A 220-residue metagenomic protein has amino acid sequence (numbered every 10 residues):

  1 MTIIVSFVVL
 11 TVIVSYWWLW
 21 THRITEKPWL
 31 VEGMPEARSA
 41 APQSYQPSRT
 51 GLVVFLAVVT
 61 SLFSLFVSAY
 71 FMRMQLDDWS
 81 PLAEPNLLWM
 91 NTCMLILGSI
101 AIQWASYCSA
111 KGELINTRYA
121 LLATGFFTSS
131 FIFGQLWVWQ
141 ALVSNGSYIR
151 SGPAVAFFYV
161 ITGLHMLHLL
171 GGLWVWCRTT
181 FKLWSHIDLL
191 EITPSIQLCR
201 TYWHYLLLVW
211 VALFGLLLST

Functional and structural regions predicted by a protein language model:
M1-T220: ...captures the hydrophobic TM-helix bundle architecture rather than a specific catalytic motif, and can also fire on
